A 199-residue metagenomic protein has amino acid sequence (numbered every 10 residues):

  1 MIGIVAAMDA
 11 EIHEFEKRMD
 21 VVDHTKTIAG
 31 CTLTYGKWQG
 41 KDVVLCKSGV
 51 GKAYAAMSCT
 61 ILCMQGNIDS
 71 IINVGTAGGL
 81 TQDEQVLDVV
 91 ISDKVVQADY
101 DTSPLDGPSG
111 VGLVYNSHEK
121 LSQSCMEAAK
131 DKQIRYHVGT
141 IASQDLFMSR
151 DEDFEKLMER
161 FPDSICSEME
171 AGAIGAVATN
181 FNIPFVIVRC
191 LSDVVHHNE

Functional and structural regions predicted by a protein language model:
M1-G3, V43: Extreme N-terminal starter segment of soluble prokaryotic enzymes
V5-I12: Gly/serine-rich nucleotide phosphate-binding loop at the start of the catalytic core of nucleotide/ADP-ribose-handling
V21-D23: Short, surface-exposed loop motifs enriched in S/T, G, D/E and P with embedded aromatic residues
K26-E199: Glycine-rich phosphate- or other oxyanion-binding loops that anchor nucleotides, phosphorylated ligands
